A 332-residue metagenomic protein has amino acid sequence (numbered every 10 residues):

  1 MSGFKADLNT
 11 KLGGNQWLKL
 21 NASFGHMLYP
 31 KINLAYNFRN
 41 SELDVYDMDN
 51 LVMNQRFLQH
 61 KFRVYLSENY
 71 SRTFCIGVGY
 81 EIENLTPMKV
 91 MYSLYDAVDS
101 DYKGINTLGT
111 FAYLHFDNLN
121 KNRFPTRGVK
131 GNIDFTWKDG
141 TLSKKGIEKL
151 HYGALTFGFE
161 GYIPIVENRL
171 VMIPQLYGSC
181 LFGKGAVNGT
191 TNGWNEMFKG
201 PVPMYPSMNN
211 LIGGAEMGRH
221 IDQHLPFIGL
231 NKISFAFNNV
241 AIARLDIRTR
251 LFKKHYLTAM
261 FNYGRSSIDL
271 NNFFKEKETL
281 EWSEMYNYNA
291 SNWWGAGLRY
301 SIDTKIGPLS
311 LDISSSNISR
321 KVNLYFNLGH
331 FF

Functional and structural regions predicted by a protein language model:
M1-F111, L119, R123, I221 (+3 more regions): Gram-negative/organellar outer-membrane beta-barrel architecture
A6-L8, A22, F62-L66, A112-L114 (+6 more regions): Membrane-embedded beta-strands of outer-membrane beta-barrel proteins, especially the hydrophobic/small aromatic
G13-W17, N69-T73, G128, I165-V171 (+3 more regions): Strand-connecting loop/turn motifs
L20-A22, L34-Y36, I76-V78, A112-L114 (+6 more regions): Membrane-embedded beta-strand positions of outer-membrane beta-barrel proteins
N37-E42, E83, Y92-S100, E148-Y152 (+3 more regions): Flexible, surface-exposed loop regions and adjacent strand-edge segments of Gram-negative outer-membrane beta-barrel
S100, G104-L108, R169, I173 (+5 more regions): Outer-membrane beta-barrel transmembrane domain signature
F111-H115, L119-L251: C-terminal outer-membrane beta-barrel translocator/porin domains of Gram-negative envelope proteins and their
F273-F332: C-terminal beta-signal and terminal closure region of outer-membrane beta-barrel proteins
